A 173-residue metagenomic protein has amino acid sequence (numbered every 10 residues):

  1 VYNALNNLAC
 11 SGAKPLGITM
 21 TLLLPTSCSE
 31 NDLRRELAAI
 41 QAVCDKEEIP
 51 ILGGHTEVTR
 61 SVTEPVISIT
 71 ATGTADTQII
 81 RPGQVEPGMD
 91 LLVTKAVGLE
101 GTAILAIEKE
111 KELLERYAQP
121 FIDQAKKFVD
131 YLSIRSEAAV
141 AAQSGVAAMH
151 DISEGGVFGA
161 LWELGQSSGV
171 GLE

Functional and structural regions predicted by a protein language model:
V1-E173: Helix-biased detector of long, well-ordered alpha-helical tracts
